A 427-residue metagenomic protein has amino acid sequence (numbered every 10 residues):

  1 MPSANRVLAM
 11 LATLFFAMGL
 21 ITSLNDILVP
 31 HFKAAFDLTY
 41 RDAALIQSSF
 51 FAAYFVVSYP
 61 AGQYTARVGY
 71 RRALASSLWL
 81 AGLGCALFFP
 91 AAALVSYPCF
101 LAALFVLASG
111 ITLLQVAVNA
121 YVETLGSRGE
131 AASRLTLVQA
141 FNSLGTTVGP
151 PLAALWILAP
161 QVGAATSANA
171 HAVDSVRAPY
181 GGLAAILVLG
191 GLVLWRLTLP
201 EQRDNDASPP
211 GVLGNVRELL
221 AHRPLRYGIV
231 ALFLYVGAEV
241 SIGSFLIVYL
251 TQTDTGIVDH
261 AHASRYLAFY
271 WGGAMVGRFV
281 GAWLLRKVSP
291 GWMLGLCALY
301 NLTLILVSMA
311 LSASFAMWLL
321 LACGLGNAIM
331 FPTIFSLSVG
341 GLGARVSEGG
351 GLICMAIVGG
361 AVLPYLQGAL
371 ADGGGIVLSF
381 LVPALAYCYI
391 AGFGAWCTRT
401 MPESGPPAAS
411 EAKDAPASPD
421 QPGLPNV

Functional and structural regions predicted by a protein language model:
R6-F36, N119, G149, I242-L250: Extracytoplasmic
N25-V29, R217-A268: Extracytoplasmic gate region of multi-pass secondary transporters
L45-Q63, A268-V280, G359: Central cavity-lining transmembrane alpha-helices of secondary-active solute carriers, predominantly the Major
V57-Y70, I157, V276-P290, A371: Helix-to-loop junctions at the C-terminal end of transmembrane segments in multipass secondary transporters
W79-L94, L299-S312: C-terminal ends and interior cores of transmembrane alpha-helices in multi-pass membrane transporters/permeases
L113-S127, A328-G343: Intracellular juxtamembrane helix-capping segments at the cytosolic ends of symmetry-related transmembrane helices
E130-Q161, G351-L363: Glycine-rich segments within core transmembrane alpha-helices of 12-TM secondary carriers
